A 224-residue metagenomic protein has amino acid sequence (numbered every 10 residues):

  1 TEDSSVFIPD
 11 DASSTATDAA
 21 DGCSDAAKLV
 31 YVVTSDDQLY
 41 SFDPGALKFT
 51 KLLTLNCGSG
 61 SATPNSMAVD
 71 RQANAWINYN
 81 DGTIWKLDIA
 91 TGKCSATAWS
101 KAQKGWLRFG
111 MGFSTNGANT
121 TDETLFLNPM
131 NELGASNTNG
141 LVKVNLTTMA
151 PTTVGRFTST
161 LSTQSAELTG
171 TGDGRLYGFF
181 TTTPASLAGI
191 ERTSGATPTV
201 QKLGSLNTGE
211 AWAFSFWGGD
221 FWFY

Functional and structural regions predicted by a protein language model:
T1-D25: Ser/Thr-rich, Pro/Gly/Ala-heavy low-complexity intrinsically disordered linkers and tails of secreted extracellular
A19-G22, G60-Q72, A102-N116, S159-D173 (+1 more regions): Repeated scaffold domains used in trafficking and secretory/extracellular systems, primarily beta-propellers
A20-F49: An edge-strand/N-cap motif at the start of beta-rich repeat modules
L29-V33, Y40, N74-N78, W85 (+3 more regions): Conserved beta-propeller blade signature
S35, P44, N80-D81, N116 (+3 more regions): Short loop/turn segments immediately following the C-termini of beta-strands
D36-S41, G82-D88, L133-K143, T183-E191: Structural motif
P44-L47, D88-G92, N145-M149, E191-A196: Short loop/turn segments that connect beta-strands within beta-propeller blades
F49-C57, C94-A102, A150-S159, T197-S205: Beta-propeller fold detector
